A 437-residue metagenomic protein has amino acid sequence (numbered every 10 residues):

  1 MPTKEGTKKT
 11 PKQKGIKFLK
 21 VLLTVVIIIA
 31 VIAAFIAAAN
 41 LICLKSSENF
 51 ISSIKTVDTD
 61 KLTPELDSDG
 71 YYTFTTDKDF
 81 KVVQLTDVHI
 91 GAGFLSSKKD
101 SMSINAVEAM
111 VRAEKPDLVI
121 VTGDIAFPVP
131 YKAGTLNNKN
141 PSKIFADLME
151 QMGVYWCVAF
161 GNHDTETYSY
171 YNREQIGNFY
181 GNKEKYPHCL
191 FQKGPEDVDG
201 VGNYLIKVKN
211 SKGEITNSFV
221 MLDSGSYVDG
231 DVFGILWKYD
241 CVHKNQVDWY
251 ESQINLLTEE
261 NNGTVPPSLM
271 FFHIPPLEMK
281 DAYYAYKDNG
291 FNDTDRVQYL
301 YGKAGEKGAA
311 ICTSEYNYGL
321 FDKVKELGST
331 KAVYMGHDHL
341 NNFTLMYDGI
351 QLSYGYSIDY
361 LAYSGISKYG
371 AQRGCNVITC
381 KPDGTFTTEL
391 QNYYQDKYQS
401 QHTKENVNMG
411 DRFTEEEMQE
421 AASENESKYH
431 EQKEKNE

Functional and structural regions predicted by a protein language model:
M1-L19: N-terminal Lys/Arg-rich, disordered targeting/topogenic segments
L22-N40: Hydrophobic membrane-insertion alpha-helices, especially the h-region of bacterial N-terminal signal peptides
I36-F50, K55-T63, L205-G213, G319-L327 (+1 more regions): Binuclear metal-dependent phosphoesterase catalytic core
L41-K139, I144: N-terminal active-site segment of His-dependent metallophosphoesterases
E48-Y71, P141-G263, C375-T379: Extended active-site neighborhood of metal-dependent phosphoesterases/phosphodiesterases
G91-G93, F127-P130, V158-Y170, Y227-G230 (+4 more regions): Active-site environment of divalent metal-dependent phosphoester hydrolases
L95-K99, G123-D147, D164-Y186, A282 (+1 more regions): Metal-dependent catalytic neighborhoods of phosphoester/phosphodiester hydrolases
K115-D117, S218-M221, F233-D338: His/acidic metal-ligating clusters that form di-metal
